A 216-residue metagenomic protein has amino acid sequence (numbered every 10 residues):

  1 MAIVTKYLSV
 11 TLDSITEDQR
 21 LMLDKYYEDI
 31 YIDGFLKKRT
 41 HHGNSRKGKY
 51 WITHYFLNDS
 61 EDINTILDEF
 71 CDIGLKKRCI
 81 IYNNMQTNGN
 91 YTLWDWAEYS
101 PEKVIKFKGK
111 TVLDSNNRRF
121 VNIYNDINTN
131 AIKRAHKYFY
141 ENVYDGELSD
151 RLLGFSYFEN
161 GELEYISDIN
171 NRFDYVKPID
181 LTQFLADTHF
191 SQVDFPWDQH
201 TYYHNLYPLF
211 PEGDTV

Functional and structural regions predicted by a protein language model:
M1-V216: Buried hydrophobic residues that stabilize the cores of well-folded domains
